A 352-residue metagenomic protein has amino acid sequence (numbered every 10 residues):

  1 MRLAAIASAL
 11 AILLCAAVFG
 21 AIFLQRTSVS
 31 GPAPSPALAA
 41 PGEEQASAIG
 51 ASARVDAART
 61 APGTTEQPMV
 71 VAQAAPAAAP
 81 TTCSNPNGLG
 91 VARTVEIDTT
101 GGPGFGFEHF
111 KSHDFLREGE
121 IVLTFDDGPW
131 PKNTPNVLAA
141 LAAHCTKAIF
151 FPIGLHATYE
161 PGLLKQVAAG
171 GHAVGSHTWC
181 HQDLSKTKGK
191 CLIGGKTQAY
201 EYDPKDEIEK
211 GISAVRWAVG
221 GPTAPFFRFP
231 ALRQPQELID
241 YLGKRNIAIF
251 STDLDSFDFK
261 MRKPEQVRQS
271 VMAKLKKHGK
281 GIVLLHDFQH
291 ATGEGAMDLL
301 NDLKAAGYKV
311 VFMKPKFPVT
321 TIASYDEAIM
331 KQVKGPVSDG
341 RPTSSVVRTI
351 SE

Functional and structural regions predicted by a protein language model:
M1-I12: N-terminal Sec-pathway targeting helices
I12-L24: Hydrophobic alpha-helical membrane-insertion segments, chiefly the h-region of N-terminal signal peptides
T27-Q73: Juxtamembrane proline-rich low-complexity "stalk" or linker regions positioned immediately after a signal peptide
A58-T99: Short glycine- and acidic-rich boundary segments immediately preceding or forming the N-terminal edge of structured
T82-A199, D203, E207-R216, G221-A224 (+2 more regions): Active-site beta->alpha N-cap acidic-glycine motif
H109-F115, H144, T158, T292-E352: C-terminal domain-boundary segment and adjacent tail
F125-G128, F151-L155, H177-C180, R228-L232 (+3 more regions): Active-site-proximal beta-strand/loop segments in catalytic clefts of secreted hydrolases
N133, Q182-V219, R233-G279, T292-E294 (+1 more regions): Alpha-helical scaffold elements lining the catalytic groove of polysaccharide deacetylases
